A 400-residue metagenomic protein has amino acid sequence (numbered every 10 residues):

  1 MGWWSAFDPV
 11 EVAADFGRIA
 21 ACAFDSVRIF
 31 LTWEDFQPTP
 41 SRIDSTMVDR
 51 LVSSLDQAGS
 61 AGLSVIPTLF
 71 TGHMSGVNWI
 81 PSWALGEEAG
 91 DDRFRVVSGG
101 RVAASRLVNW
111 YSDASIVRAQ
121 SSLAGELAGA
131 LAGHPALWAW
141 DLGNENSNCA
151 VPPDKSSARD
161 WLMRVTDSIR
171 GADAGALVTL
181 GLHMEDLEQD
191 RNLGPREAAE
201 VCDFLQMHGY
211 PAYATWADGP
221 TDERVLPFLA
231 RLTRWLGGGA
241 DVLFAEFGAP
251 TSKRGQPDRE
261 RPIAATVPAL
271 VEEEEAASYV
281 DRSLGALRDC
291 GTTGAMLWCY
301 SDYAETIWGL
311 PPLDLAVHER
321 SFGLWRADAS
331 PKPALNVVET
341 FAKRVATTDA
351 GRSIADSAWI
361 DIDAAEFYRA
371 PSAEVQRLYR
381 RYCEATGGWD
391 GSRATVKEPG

Functional and structural regions predicted by a protein language model:
M1-C202, W216, A304-I307: Active-site mouth of glycoside hydrolases
V48-L51, A158-L162, L226, A276-V280 (+1 more regions): Amphipathic alpha-helical segments in well-structured domains
A89-A103, C290, W298-G400: Aromatic-rich peripheral "rim/lid" segments of glycoside hydrolase catalytic domains that contact and position glycan
S156-I263, R288, D302: Glycoside hydrolase catalytic-domain groove-lining segments
W216-P220, T266-E274, W325: Short, contiguous acidic/charged loop-to-helix segments that flank catalytic cores in large enzymes
A230, R234, A277-G285, E339: Generic hydrophobic alpha-helical scaffold/packing signal
T251-A265, V280-D281, I307-L315: Histidine/acidic-residue-rich catalytic or RNA/ligand-binding cores of hydrolases and nuclease-related proteins
I263-D289: Surface-exposed substrate-engagement region within the catalytic domains of secreted or surface-exposed extracellular
